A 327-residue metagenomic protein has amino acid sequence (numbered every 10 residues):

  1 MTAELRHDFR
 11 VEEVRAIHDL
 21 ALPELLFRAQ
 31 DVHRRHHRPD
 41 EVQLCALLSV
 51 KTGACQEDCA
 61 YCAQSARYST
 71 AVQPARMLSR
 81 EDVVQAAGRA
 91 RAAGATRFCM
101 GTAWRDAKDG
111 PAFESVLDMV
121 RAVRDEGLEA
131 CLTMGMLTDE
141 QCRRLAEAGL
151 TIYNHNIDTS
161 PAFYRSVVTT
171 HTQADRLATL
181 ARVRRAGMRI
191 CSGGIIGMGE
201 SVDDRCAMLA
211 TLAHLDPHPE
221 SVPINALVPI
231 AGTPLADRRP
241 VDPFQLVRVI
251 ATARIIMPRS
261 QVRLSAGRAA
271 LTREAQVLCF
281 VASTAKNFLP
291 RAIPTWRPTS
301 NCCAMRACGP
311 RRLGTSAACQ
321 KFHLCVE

Functional and structural regions predicted by a protein language model:
M1-D40, Q85, A210-E327: Auxiliary Fe-S-binding modules of radical SAM enzymes
Q30, R34-H37, S49, A60-R67 (+1 more regions): Generic short alpha-helical segment signal, independent of protein family or function, capturing local helix propensity
V42-L47, F98, A130-L132, Y153-H155 (+4 more regions): Hydrophobic faces of well-ordered beta-strands that scaffold small-molecule active sites in alpha/beta enzyme cores
L44-D82: Canonical Radical SAM [4Fe-4S] cluster-binding loop centered on the CxxxCxxC motif and its immediate flanking residues
L48, M134, T172, G194-G197 (+3 more regions): Glycine- and other small-residue-rich loops at beta-strand/loop junctions that grip anionic moieties
V50-K51, R105, L137-D139, A269-L271: Short, internal active-site loops enriched in acidic
A54, E140, D203, R273-E274 (+1 more regions): Residues that form or flank phosphate/diphosphate-binding pockets in enzymes that use nucleotide phosphates
A66-H214: Conserved Radical SAM active-site core
